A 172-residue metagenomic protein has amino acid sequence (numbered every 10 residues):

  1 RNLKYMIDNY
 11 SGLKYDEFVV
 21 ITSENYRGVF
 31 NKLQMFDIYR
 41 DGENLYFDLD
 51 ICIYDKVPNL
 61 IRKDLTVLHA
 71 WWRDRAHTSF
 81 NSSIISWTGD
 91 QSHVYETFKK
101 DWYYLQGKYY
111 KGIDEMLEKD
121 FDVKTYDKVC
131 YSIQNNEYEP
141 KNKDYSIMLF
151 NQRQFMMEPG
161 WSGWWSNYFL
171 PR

Functional and structural regions predicted by a protein language model:
R1-V29, D41, N151-M157, S162-R172: N-terminal anchoring/stem segment of glycosyltransferases
N2-K4, E24-Y26, I51-I53, W71-A76 (+4 more regions): Short, solvent-exposed loop/turn segments at secondary-structure junctions
S11-L13, I38, V57-K63, N142 (+1 more regions): Short loop/helix-cap segments at secondary-structure boundaries that form the rim of catalytic
L13-D16, S23, Y39-E43, I61-T66 (+1 more regions): Short glycine/proline-enriched coil/turn segments at helix->beta-strand junctions
V20, L45-D48, V67-L68, V123-K128 (+1 more regions): A structural signal for short, well-ordered beta-strand segments and their strand-loop junctions that often border
G28-S79, S86-W87: GT-A fold catalytic core of metal-dependent nucleotide-sugar glycosyltransferases, centered on the diacidic
F80-N81, D144: A generic structural signal for well-ordered coil/turn residues at beta-strand boundaries that shape enzyme active-site
G89-R172: Catalytic core and acceptor-binding pocket of nucleotide-sugar-dependent glycosyltransferases
